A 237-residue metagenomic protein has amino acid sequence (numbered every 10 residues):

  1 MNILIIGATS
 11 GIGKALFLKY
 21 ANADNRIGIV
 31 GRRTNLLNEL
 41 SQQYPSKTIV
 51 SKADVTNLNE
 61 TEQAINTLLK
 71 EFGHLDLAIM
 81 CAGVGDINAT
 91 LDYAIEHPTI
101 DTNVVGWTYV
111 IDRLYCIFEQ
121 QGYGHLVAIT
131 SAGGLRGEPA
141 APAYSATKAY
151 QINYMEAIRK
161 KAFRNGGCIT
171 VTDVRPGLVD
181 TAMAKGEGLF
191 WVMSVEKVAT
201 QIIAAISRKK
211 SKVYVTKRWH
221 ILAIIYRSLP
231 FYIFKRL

Functional and structural regions predicted by a protein language model:
T9-S10: Conserved glycine-rich cofactor-binding loop
Y44-N59: Rossmann-fold cofactor-recognition segment
C81-I87: Conserved NAD(P)H cofactor-binding loop of Rossmann-fold oxidoreductase domains
N88-D101: Short alpha-helical oligomerization interface
I111, T147: Active-site helix of classical SDR
S131: Residue(s) in the substrate-gating loop at a strand-loop-helix junction that position the organic substrate next
D173, K185-A223: C-terminal helical subdomain
